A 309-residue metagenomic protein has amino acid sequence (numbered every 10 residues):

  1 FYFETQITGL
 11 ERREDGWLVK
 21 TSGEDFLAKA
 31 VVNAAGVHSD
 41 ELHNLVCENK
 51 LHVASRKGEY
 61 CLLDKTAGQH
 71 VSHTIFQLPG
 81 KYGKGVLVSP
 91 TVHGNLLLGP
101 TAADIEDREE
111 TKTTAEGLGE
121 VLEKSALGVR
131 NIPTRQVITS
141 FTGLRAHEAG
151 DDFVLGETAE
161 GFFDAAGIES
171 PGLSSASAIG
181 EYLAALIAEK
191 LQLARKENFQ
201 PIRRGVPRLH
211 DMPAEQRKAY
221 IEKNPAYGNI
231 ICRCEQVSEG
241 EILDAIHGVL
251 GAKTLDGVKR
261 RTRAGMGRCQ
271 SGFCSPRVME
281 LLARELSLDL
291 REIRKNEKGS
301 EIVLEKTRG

Functional and structural regions predicted by a protein language model:
F1-I7: A conserved beta-strand/loop element that lines the FAD pocket in flavoprotein oxidoreductases
Y2, V32, F163-A165: Hydrophobic/aromatic beta-strand patches that form the interior of the parallel beta-sheet core in alpha/beta enzyme
T8-E11, I138: Conserved positions in beta-strands of structured domains
L10-G99, A103-K112, E123, I132 (+1 more regions): Flavin-dependent oxidoreductases
G83, V92-H93, D104-I230, V237-V249 (+2 more regions): C-terminal catalytic lobe of FAD-dependent flavoproteins
E109, S238-V249, G272-L290: Iron-sulfur (Fe-S) cluster-binding segments and ferredoxin-like electron-carrier domains, especially [2Fe-2S]
K259-P276, E292-G309: Short Fe-S-cluster ligation motifs
